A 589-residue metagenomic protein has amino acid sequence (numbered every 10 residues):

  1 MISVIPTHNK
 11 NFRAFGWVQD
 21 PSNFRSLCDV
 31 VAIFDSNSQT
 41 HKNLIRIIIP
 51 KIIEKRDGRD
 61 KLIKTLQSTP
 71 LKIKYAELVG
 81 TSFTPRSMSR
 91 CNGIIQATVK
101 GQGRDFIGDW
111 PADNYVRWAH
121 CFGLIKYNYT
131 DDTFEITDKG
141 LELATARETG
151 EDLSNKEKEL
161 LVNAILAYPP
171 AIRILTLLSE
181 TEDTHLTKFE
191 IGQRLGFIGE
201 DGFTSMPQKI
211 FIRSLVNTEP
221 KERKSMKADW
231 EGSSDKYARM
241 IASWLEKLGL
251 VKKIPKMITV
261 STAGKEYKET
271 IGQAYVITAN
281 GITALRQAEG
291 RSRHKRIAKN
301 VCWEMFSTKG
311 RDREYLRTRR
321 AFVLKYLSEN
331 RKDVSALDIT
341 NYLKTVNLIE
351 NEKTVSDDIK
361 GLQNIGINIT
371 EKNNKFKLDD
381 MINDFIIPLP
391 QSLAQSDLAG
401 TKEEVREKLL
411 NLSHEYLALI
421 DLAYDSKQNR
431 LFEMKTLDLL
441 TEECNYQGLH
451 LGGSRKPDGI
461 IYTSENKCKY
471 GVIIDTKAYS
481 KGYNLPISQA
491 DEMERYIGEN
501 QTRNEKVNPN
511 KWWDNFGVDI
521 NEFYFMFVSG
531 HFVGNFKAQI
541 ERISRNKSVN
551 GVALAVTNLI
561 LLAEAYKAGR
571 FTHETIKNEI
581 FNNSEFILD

Functional and structural regions predicted by a protein language model:
I2-E415: Donor-sugar nucleotide-binding helix/loop cap in glycosyltransferases
D397-D589: Catalytic core segments in nucleotide and nucleic-acid processing enzymes
